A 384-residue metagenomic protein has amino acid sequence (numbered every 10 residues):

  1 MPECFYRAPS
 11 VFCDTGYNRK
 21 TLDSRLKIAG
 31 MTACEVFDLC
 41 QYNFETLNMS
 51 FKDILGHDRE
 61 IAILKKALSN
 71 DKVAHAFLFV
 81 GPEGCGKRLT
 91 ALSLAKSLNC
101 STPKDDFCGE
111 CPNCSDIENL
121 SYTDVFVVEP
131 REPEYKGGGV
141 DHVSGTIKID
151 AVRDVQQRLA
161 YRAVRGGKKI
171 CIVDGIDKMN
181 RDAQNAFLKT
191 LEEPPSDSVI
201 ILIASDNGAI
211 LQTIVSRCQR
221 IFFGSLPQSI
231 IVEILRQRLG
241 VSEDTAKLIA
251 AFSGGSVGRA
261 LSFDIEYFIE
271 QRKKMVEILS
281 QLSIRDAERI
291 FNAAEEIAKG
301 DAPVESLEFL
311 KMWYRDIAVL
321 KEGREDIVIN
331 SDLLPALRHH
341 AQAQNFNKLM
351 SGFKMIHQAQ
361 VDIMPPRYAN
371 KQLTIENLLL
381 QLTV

Functional and structural regions predicted by a protein language model:
M1-N48: Intrinsic disorder/low-complexity segments
P2, K96, C100, K189-E192: Short, well-ordered alpha-helices that flank and scaffold nucleotide-derived cofactor binding pockets
N43-D182: Clamp-loader machinery-focused feature within the broader ASCE/P-loop NTPase space
S50-S97, D105, S196-V199, S205-F309 (+1 more regions): Charged, glycine-rich active-site and insertion segments that engage polyanionic ligands
Q157, K189, Q212, S216: Conserved adenine-binding aromatic site and its adjacent loop/helix in ATP-hydrolyzing domains
A160, N185-L202: Conserved catalytic/switch belt of AAA+ P-loop NTPases
K178, E193, A209: Residues immediately C-terminal
R181-N185, V304: Conserved strand-to-helix beginnings and helix N-cap segments that scaffold or border functional pockets
